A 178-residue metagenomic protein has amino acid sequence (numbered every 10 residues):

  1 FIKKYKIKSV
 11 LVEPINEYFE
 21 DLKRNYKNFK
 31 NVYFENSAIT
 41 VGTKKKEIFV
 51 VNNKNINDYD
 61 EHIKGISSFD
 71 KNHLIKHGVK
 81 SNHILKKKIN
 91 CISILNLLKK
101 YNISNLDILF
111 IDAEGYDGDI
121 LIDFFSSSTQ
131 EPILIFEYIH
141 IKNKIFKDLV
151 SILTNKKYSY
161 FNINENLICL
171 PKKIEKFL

Functional and structural regions predicted by a protein language model:
F1-L178: Phosphate/nucleotide-binding beta-alpha loop and adjacent structural elements of enzyme active sites
